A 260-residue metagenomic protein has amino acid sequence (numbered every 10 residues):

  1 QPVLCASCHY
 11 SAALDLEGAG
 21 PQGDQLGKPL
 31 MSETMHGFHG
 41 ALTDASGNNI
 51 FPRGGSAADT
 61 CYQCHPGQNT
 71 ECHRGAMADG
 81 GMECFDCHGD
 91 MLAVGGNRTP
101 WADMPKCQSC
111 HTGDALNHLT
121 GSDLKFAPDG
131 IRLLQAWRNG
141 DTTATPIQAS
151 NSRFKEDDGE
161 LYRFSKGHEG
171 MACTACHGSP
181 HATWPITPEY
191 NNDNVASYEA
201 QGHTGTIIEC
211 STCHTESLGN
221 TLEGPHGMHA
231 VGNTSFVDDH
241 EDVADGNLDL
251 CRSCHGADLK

Functional and structural regions predicted by a protein language model:
L4: Phosphate-binding beta-alpha-beta segment of Rossmann-like dinucleotide-binding domains, i.e., the NAD(P)
A12-K260: Inter-heme linker and motif-flanking segments adjacent to c-type heme-binding CXXCH motifs in c-type cytochromes
